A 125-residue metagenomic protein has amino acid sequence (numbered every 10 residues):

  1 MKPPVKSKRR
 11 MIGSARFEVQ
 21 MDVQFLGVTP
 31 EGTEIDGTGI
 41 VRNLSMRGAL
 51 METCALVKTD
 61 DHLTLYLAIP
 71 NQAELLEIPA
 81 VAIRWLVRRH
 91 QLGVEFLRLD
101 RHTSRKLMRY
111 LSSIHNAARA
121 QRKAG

Functional and structural regions predicted by a protein language model:
M1-G125: Structured alpha-helical
